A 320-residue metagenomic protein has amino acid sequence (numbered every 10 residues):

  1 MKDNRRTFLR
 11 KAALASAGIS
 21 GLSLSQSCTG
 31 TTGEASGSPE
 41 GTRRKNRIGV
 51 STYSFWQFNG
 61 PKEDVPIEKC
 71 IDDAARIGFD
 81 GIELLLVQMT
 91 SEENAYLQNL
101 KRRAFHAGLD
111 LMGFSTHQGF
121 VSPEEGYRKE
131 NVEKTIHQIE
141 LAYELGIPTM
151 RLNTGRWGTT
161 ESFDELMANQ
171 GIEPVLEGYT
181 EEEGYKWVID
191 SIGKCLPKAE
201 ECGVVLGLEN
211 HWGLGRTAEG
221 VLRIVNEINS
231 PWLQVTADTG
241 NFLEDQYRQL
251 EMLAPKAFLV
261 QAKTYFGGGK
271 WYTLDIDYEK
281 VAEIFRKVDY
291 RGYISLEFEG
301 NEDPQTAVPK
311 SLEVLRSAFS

Functional and structural regions predicted by a protein language model:
K2-G49, S54-I77, G193, E201 (+1 more regions): Histidine-acidic metal/acid-base catalytic patches
A13, G21, E40, R103-G113 (+1 more regions): Active-site acidic/histidine proton-transfer and metal-coordination neighborhood in alpha/beta enzyme cores
D80-G81, D110, P148, V205 (+2 more regions): Residue-level detector of anion-binding/catalytic polar loops
E83, G113-S115, R151, G207 (+2 more regions): Conserved beta-strand positions in the central sheet of alpha/beta enzyme cores
E83-R102, W157-E161: Glycine-rich, proline-tolerant flexible connector loops at the mouths of alpha/beta enzymes
E83-V87, L206-N210, T236-D238, S295-E297: Short catalytic-loop micro-motif centered on adjacent basic/acidic residues
L86, Q118, T154, T264 (+1 more regions): Residues that line or immediately flank small-molecule/substrate-binding pockets and catalytic motifs
E92-Q98, E125-K129, Q305-A307: Metal-dependent catalytic neighborhoods of phosphoester/phosphodiester hydrolases
